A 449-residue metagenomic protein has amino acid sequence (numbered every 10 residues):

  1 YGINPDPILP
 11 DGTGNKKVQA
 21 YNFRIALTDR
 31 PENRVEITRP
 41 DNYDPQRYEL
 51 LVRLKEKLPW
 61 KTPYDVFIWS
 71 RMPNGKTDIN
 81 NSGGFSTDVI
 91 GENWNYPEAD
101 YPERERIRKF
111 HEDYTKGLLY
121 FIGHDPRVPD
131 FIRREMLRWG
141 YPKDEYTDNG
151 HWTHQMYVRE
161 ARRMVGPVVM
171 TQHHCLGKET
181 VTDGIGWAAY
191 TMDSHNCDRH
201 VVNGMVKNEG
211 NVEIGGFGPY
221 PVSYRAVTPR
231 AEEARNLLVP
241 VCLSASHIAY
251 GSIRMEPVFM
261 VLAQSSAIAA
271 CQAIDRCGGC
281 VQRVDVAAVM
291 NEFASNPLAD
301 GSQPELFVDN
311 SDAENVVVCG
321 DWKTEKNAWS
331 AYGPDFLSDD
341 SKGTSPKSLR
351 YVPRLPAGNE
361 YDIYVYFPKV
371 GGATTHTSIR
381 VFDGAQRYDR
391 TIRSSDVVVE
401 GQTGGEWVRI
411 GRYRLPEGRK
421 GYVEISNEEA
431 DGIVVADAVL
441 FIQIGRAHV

Functional and structural regions predicted by a protein language model:
Y1-Q303: Flavin (FAD/FMN)-binding glycine-rich loop and adjacent Rossmann-like elements that form
P304-R446: Extracytoplasmic
